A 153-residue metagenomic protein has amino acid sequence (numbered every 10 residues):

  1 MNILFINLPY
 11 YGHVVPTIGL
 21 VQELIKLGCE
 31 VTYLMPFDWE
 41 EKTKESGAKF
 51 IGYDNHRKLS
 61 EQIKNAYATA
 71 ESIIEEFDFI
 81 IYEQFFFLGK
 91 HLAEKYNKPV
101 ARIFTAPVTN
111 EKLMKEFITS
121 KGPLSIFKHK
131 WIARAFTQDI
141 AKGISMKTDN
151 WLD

Functional and structural regions predicted by a protein language model:
M1-N2: Nucleotide donor/acceptor-binding cores
F5-I18: A short, glycine/small-residue-rich beta-strand->loop->alpha-helix junction that serves as a flexible
V21, I25: Gly/Ala-rich phosphate-binding loop of Rossmann-like dinucleotide-binding domains, activating on the conserved
K26-C29, L34-D153: Nucleotide-sugar-dependent glycosyltransferase catalytic domains
